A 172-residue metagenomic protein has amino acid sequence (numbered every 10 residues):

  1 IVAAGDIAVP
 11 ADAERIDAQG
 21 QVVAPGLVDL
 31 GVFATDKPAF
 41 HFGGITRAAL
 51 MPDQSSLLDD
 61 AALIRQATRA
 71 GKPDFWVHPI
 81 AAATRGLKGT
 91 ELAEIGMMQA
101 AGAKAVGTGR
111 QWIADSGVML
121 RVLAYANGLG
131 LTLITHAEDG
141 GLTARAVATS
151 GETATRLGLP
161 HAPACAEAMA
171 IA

Functional and structural regions predicted by a protein language model:
I1-A24: Histidine-rich, glycine-flanked metal-binding segment
E14-I16, V28, A49, H78: Hydrophobic/aromatic beta-strand patches that form the interior of the parallel beta-sheet core in alpha/beta enzyme
Q21-H41: Di-metal (Zn2+ and/or Mg2+/Mn2+) metal-binding site signature of metallo-dependent hydrolases with the MBL/beta-CASP
D36, Q66-A67, V122, A172: Aromatic/hydrophobic pocket-lining residues that form π-stacking "cages" and hydrophobic walls in ligand
K37-D59, K72-R85, Q99-A114, G130-I134 (+1 more regions): Divalent metal-dependent hydrolysis catalytic cores, especially in the metallo-beta-lactamase
D59-Q66, E91-E94: Metal-dependent catalytic neighborhoods of phosphoester/phosphodiester hydrolases
R65-P73: Well-ordered mid-protein domain cores that form the structural environment of catalytic cofactors
T90-A172: Histidine/acidic residue-rich metal-binding segments in metalloenzymes
